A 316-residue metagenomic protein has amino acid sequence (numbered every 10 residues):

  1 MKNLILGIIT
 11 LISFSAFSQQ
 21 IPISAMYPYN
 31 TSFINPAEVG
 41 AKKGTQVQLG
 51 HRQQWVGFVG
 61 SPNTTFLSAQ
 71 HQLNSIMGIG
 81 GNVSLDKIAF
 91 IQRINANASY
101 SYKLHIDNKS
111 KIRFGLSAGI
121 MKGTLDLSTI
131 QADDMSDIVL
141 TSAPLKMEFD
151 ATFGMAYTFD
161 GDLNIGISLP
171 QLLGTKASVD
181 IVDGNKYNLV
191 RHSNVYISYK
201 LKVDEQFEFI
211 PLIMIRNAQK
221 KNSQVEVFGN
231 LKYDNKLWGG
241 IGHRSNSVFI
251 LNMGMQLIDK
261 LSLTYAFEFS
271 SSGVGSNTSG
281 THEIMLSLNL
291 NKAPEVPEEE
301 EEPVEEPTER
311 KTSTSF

Functional and structural regions predicted by a protein language model:
K2-I8: Sec-dependent signal peptide recognition, specifically the positively charged N-region followed immediately by
S13-S15: N-terminal signal peptide c-region/cleavage motif recognized by signal peptidases
Q19-F316: Subset of outer-membrane beta-barrel
